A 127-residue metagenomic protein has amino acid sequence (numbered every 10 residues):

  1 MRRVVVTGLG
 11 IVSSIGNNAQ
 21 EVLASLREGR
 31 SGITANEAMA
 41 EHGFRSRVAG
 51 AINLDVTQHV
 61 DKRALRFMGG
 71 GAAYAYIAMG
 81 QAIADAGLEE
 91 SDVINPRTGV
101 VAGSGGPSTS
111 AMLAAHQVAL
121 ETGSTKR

Functional and structural regions predicted by a protein language model:
M1-R127: Conserved "HGTGT" condensation-loop signature of ketosynthase/thiolase-family condensing enzymes that catalyze
